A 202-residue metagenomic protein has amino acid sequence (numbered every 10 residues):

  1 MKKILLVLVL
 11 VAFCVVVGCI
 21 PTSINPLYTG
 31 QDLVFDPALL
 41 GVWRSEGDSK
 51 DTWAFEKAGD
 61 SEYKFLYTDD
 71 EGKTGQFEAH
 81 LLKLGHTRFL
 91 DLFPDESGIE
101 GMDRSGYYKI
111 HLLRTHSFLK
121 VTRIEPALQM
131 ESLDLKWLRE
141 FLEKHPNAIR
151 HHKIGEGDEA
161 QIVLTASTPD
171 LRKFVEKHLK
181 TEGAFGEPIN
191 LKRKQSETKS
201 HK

Functional and structural regions predicted by a protein language model:
M1-I4: Positively charged n-region of N-terminal signal peptides that target proteins for export
V7-F13: Long, low-complexity intrinsically disordered regions enriched in Ser/Thr, Asp/Glu, Pro/Gly
V15-G18: C-terminal motif of bacterial Sec signal peptides marking the signal peptidase cleavage site
I20-A38, E46-T52, K57-K202: Calycin-type beta-barrel ligand-binding domains and close structural analogs
